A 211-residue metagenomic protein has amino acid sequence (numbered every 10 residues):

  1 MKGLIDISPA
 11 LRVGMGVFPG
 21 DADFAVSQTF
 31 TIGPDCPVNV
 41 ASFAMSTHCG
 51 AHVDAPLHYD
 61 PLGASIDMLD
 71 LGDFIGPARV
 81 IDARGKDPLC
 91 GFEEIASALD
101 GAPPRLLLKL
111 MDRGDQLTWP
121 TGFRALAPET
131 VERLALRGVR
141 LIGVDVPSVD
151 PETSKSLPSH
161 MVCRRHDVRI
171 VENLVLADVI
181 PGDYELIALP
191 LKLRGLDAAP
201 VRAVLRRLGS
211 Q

Functional and structural regions predicted by a protein language model:
M1-Q211: Active-/binding-site microenvironments in catalytic and ligand-binding cores
